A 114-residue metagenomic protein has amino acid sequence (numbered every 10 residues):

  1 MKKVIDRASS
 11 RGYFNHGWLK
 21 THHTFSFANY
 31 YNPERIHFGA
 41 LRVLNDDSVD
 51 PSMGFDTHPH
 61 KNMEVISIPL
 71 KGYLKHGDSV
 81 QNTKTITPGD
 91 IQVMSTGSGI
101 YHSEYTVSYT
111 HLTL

Functional and structural regions predicted by a protein language model:
K2-H22: Polybasic, low-complexity association/targeting segments
D6-A8, H23-Y30, R42-H60, Y73 (+1 more regions): Conserved short histidine dyad/triad with adjacent acidic residue
E34-F38, P51-V65, S79-N82: A short beta-loop-beta micro-motif enriched in histidine and acidic residues
A40, D46, V65, I91-V93: Conserved hydrophobic/aromatic beta-strand scaffold that supports enzyme active sites
M63-G77, P88-D90: Glycine- and acidic-residue-biased ligand/ion/polar-headgroup-sensing regions
H76-G77, M94, Y101-S108: Short beta-strand His + acidic residue motifs that chelate non-heme Fe in jelly-roll/DSBH and cupin folds
V80-S95: Short acidic-glycine-tyrosine-enriched beta hairpin
T110-L114: Conserved small/polar residues in nucleotide/adenosyl-binding loops
